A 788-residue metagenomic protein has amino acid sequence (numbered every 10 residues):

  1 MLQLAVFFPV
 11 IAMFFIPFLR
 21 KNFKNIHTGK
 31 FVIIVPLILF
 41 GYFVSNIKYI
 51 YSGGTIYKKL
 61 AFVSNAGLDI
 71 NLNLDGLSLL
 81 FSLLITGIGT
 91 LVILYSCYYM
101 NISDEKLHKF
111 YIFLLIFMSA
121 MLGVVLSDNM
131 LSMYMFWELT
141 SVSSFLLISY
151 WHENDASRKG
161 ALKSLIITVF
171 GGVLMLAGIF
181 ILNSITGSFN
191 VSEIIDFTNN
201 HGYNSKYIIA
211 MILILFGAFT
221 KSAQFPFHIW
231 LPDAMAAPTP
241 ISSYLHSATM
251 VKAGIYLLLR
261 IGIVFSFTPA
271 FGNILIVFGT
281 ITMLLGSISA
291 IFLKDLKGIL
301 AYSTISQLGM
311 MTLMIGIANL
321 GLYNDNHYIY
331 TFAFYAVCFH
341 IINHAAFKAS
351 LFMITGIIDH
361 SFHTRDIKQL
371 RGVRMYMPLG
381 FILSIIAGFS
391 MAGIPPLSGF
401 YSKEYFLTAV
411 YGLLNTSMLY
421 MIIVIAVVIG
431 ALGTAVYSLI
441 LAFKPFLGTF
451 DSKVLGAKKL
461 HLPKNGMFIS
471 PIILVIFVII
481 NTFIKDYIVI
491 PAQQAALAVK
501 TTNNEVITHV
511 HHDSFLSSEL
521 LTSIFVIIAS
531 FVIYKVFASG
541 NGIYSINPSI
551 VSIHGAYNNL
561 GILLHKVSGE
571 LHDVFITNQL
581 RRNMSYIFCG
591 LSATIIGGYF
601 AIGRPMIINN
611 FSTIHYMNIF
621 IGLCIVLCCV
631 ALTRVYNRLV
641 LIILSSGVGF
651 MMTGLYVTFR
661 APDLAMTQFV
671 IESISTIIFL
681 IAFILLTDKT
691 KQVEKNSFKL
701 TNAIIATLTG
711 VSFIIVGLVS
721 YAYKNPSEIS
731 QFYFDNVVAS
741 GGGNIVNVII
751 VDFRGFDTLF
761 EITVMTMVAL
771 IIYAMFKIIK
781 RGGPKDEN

Functional and structural regions predicted by a protein language model:
M1-A457, H461-I488, H512-N541, H565 (+7 more regions): ...captures the hydrophobic TM-helix bundle architecture rather than a specific catalytic motif, and can also fire on
N129-M130, K294-D295, V635-R638, A661: Short loop-to-helix capping motifs
A253, Q692-V693, D786-N788: Low-complexity, flexible helical/coil segments
Y487-I524, V532-R634, L639-I643, G647 (+3 more regions): Aromatic-capped, Gly/Pro-kinked transmembrane alpha-helices
T658, A682: Conserved thiamine diphosphate
L685-F698: Cytosolic-side transmembrane helix boundary signature
